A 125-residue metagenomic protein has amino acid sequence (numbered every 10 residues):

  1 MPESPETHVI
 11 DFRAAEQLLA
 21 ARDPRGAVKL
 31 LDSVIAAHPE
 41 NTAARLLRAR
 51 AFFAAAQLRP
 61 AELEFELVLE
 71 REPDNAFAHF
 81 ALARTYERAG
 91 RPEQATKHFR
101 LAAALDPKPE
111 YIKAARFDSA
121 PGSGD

Functional and structural regions predicted by a protein language model:
E3, A37, R71, R88 (+1 more regions): Structural marker of alpha-solenoid helical repeat scaffolds
S4, H8, T96-D125: Terminal, low-structured helical/coil segments at or just beyond the last alpha-helical repeat
E6-E40, A54: Alpha-helical segment of the N-proximal tetratricopeptide repeat
A21-K29, S33, A55-L67, A89-L101: Structural signature of tandem alpha-helical TPR/SEL1-like repeats, specifically the intra-repeat loop/turn
